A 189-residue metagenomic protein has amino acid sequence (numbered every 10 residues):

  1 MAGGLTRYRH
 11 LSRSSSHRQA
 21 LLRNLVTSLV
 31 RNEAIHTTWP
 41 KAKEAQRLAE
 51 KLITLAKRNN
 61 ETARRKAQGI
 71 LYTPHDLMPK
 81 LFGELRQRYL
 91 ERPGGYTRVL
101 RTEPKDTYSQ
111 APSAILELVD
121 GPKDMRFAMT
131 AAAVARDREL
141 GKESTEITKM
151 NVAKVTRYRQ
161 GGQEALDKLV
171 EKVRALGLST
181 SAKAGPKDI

Functional and structural regions predicted by a protein language model:
A2-G3, R7-H10, N24-R31, I35-I189: Structured, basic alpha/beta domains of bacterial-type, RNA-associated proteins
L21: Basic, ligand-binding patches in group-transfer machinery, especially extracytoplasmic/periplasmic segments
